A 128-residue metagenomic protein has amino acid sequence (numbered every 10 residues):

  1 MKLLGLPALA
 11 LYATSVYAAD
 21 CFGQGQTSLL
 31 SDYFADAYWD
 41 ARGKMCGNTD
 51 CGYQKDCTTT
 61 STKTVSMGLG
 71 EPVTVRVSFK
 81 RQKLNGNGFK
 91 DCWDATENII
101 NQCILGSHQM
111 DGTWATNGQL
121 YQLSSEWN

Functional and structural regions predicted by a protein language model:
M1-D20: Fungal secretory targeting signals
A19-N128: Secreted/extracellular ectodomain signature
